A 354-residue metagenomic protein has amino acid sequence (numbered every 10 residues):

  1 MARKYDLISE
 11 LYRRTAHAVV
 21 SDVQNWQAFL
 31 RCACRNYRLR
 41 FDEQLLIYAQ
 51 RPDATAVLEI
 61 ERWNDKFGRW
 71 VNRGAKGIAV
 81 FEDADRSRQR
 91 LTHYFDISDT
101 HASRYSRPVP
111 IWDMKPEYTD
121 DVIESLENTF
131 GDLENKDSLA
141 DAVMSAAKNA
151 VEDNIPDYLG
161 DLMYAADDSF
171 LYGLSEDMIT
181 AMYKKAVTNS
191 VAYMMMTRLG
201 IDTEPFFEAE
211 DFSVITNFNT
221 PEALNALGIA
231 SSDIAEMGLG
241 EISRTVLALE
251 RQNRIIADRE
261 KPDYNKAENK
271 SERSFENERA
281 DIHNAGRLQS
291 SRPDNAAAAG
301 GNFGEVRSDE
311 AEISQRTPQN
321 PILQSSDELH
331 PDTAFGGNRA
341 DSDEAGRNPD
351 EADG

Functional and structural regions predicted by a protein language model:
M1-R316, P321-L323, D327-L329, A334-R339 (+1 more regions): N-terminal accessory/interface modules of nucleic-acid-binding and processing proteins
